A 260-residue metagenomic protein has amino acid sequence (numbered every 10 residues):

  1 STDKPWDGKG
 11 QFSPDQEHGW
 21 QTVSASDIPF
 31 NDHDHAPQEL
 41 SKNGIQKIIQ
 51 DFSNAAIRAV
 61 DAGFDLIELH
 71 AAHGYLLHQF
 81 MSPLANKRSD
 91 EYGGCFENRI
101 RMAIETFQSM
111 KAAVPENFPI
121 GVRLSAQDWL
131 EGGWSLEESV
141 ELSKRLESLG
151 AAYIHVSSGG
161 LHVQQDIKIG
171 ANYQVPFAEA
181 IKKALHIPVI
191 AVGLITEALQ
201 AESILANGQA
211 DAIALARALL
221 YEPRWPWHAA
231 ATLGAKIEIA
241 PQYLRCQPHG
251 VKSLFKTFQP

Functional and structural regions predicted by a protein language model:
S1-P260: Flavin-dependent oxidoreductase catalytic cores
